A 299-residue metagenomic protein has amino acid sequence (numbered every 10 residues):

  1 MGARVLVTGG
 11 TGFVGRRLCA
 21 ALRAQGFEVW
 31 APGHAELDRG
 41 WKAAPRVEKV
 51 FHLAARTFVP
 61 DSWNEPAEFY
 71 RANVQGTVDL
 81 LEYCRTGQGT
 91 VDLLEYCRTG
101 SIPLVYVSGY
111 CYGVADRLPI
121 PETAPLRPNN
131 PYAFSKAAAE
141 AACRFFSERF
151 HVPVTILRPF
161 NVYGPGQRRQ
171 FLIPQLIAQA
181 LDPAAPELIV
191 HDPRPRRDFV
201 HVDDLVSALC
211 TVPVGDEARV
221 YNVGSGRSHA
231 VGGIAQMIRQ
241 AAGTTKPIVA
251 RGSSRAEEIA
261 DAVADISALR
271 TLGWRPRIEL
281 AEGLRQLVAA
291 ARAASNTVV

Functional and structural regions predicted by a protein language model:
M1-F51: N-terminal Rossmann/SDR dinucleotide-binding element
T8, P32, V50-L53, L104-G109 (+1 more regions): SDR active-site strand-loop-helix element
F13, C19-A21, D182-V299: C-terminal substrate-binding subdomain of Rossmann-fold SDR/epimerase-dehydratase oxidoreductases
W41-A72, T86-Q88: NAD(P)H-binding glycine-rich loop region in Rossmannoid oxidoreductase-like domains and their noncatalytic homologs
P60-A67, A115-L118, R168: Conserved catalytic-core motifs of eukaryotic protein kinase domains, centered on the activation segment
V78-P131: Conserved Rossmann-fold NAD(P)-dependent oxidoreductase catalytic core, especially the SDR/UDP-sugar
R117-P119, A141-R197, V202-P213, Q236-R239: NAD(P)-dependent short-chain dehydrogenase/reductase
P131, S135-A138: Active-site helix of classical SDR
